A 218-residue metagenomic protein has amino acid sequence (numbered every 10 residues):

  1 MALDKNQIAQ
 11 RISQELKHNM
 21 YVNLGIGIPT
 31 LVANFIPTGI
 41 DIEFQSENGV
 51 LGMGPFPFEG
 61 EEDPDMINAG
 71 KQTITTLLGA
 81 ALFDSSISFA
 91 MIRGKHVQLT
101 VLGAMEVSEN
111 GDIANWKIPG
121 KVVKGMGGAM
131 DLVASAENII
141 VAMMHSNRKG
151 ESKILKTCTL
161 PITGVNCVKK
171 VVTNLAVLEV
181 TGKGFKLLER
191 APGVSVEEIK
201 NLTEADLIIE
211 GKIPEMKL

Functional and structural regions predicted by a protein language model:
M1-L77: N-terminal active-site beta-alpha-beta segment that forms phosphate/nucleotide-binding and substrate-recognition loops
L3-Q7, F58-L218: Conserved phosphate- and dinucleotide-binding cores of soluble alpha/beta proteins, encompassing both enzyme active
